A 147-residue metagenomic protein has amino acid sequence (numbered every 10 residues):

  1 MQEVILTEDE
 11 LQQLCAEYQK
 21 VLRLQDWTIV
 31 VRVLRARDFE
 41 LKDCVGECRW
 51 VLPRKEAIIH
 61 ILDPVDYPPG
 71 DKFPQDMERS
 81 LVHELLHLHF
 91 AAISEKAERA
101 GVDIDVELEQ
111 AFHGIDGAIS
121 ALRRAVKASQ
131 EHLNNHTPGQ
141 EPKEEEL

Functional and structural regions predicted by a protein language model:
M1-D9, E109: A short, highly charged nucleic-acid-interacting micro-segment common to nuclease and nuclease-linked defense proteins
E3, Y18, R35: Charged, often Cys/His-bearing segments associated with DNA-binding zinc-finger transcription factors
L6-W27: Zn2+-dependent metallopeptidase catalytic core
I29-V31: A short amphipathic beta-strand at an alpha->beta junction
L34-I61, Y67-P68: Catalytic zinc-binding patch centered on the HExxH motif and its immediate surroundings that defines zinc-dependent
E56, P64-Y67, Q75-R79, L88-H132: Post-HEXXH active-site segment of zinc metalloproteases
E84: Walker B catalytic acidic pair
A125-L147: Long, well-structured alpha-helical subdomains associated with metal-dependent extracellular/ecto-lumenal hydrolases
